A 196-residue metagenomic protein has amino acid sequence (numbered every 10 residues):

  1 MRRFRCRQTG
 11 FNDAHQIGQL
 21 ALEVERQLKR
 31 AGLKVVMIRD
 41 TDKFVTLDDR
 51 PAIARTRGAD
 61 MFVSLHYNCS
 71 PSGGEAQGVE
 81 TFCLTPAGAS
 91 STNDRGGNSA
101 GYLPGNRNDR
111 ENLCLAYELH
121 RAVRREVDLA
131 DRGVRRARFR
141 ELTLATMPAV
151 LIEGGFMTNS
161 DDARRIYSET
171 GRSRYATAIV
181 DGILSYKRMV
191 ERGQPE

Functional and structural regions predicted by a protein language model:
M1-T9: Short, surface-exposed beta-strand segments enriched in small/polar/acidic residues
Q8-E196: Active-site-proximal helix/loop segments of hydrolytic enzymes
